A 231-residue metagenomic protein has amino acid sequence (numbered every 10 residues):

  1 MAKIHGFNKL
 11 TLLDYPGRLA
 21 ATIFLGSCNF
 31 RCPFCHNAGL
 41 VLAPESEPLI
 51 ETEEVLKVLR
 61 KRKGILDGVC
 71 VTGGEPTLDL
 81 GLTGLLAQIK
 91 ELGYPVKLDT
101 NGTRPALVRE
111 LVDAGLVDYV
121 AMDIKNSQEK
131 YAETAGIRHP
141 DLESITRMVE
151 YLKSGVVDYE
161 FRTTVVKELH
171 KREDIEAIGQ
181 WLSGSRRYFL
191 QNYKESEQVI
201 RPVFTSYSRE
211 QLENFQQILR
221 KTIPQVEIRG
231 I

Functional and structural regions predicted by a protein language model:
M1-L19: Short, charged low-complexity linear segments at domain edges
K3-N8, S27, E53-E54: SEC14/CRAL-TRIO lipid-binding/transfer domains and related phosphoinositide-recognition modules that form deep
F7, Q191-Y193, I228-I231: Conserved beta-strand termini and adjacent loop/short-helix elements that scaffold enzyme active sites in alpha/beta
Y15-I50: Canonical Radical SAM [4Fe-4S] cluster-binding loop centered on the CxxxCxxC motif and its immediate flanking residues
F24, T72-G74: A secondary-structure boundary/capping signal
A38-V69: Conserved alpha-helical substructure of the radical SAM core
L56-G68, T77-L212: Conserved AdoMet/S-adenosylmethionine-binding subsite of the radical SAM
E213-I231: A C-terminal junction/extension of Radical SAM enzymes
